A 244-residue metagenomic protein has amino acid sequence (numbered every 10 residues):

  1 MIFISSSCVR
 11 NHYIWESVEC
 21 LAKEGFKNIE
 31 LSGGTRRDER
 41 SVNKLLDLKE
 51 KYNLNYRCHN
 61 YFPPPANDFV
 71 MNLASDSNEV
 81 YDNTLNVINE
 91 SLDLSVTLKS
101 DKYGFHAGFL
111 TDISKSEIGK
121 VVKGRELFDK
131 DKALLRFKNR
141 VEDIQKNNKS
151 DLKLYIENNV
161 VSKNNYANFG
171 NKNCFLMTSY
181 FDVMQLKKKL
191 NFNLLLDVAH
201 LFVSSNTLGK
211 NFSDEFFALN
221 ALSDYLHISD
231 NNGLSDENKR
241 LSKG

Functional and structural regions predicted by a protein language model:
M1-E90, V96-T97, F192-N193: N-terminal pre-domain/capping segments
M1-F3, N28-E30, N53-R57, S100-G104 (+5 more regions): Structural preference for beta-strand elements that scaffold enzyme active sites
S6-R10, C20, E30, E39 (+7 more regions): Extended recognition/assembly regions associated with phosphoester-bond processing machinery
C8-R10, G33-T35, N60-P64, A107-T111 (+3 more regions): Active-site-proximal loop/turn and secondary-structure-junction residues that shape catalytic pockets, frequently
T35-Y56, V87-K99, K138-N148, Y180-Q185 (+1 more regions): Short amphipathic alpha-helices and their capping/turn segments at secondary-structure boundaries
D38, N67, S114, N165-Y166 (+2 more regions): Short, function-defining helix-loop hinge/capping sites that tune catalysis or transport
V70-S75, N171-T178, H200-G244: Gly/Pro-rich active-site loop or hairpin
A74-N193, V203: Active-site acidic/histidine proton-transfer and metal-coordination neighborhood in alpha/beta enzyme cores
